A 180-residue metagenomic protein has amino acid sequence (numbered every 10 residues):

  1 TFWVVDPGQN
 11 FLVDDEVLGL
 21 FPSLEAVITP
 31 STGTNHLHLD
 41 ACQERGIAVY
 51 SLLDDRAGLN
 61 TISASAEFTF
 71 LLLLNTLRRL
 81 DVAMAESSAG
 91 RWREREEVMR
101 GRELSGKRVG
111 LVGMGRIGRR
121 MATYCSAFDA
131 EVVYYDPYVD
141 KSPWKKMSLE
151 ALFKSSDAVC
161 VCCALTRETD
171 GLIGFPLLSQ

Functional and structural regions predicted by a protein language model:
T1, D15-L20, S148-L152, P176: Short amphipathic alpha-helix with an adjacent loop that forms part of the alpha/beta core around
T1-F2, E25, E150, D157: Conserved acidic residues
F2-M84: Phosphate/diphosphate ligand-binding glycine-rich loop within oxidoreductases
P22-E25, L39-V49, V161, L165-Q180: Beta-strand-loop-alpha-helix segment that lines the small-molecule cofactor/substrate pocket of alpha/beta enzymes
T34, R56, S87, V139 (+1 more regions): Residue-level detector of flexible, active-site-proximal loop/helix-junction positions within diverse enzyme catalytic
Q43, S87-S88, S126: Short polybasic/polar patches that bind polyanions
E86-E94: A short, charged, Gly/Pro-tolerant segment at domain boundaries
E96-S179: Rossmann-like dinucleotide/phosphate-binding beta-alpha-beta segment
